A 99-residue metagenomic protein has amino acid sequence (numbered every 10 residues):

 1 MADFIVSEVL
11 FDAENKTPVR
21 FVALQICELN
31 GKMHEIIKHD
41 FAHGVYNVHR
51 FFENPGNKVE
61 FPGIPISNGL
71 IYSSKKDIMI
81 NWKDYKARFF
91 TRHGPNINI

Functional and structural regions predicted by a protein language model:
M1-V19: Short, charged/polar N-terminal "headpieces" of proteins
V6-E8, L24-Q25, L29, M33-I36 (+3 more regions): Mature extracytoplasmic or otherwise solvent-exposed domains
T17-F61: A short, structured beta-strand/loop element
N54-I99: Acidic, low-complexity intrinsically disordered segments
